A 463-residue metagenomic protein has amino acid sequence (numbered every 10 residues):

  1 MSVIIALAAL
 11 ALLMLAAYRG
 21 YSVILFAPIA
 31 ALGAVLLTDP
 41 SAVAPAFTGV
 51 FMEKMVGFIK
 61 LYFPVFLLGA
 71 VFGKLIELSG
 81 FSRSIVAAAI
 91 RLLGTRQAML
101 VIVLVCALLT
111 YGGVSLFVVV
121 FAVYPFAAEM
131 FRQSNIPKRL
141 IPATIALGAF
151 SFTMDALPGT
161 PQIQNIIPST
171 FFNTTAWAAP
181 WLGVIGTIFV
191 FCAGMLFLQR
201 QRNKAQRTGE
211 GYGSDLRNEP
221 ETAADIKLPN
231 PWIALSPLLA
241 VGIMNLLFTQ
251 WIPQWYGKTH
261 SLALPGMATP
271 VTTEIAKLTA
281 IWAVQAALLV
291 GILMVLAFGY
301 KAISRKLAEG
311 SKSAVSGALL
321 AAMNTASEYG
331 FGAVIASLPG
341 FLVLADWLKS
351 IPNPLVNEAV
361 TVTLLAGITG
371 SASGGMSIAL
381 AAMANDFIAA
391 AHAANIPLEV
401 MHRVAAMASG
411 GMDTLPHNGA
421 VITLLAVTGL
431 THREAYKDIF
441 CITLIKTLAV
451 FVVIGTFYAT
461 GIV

Functional and structural regions predicted by a protein language model:
I5-A17, P28-L37, F66-V71, V105-T110 (+7 more regions): Hydrophobic core segments of alpha-helical transmembrane domains in multi-pass membrane transport and ion-translocation
A6, T38, W181-G310, V427-T428 (+4 more regions): Long, contiguous bundles of hydrophobic transmembrane helices that form the permeation core of multi-pass
R19-V23, I59-Y62, G73-R83, L109-A122 (+6 more regions): Short helix-coil transition sites and intra-membrane helix breaks within transmembrane domains of multi-pass
L25-P28, T48-R83, L108, I275-G340: Core transmembrane alpha-helical segments of multi-pass membrane transporters/permeases
F63-G69, L92-E129, A322-G330, I351-A389: Hydrophobic alpha-helical transmembrane segments of multi-pass integral membrane proteins, predominantly secondary
A70, S84-V86, F117-M130, G159-F171 (+2 more regions): Re-entrant/interfacial helical elements at transmembrane boundaries that shape and gate the permeation pathway
A89, L93, L424-I445: Interfacial loop-to-transmembrane junctions
R96-L109, I136-T153, A179-I188, P354-I368 (+1 more regions): Alpha-helical transmembrane segments of multi-pass membrane proteins
